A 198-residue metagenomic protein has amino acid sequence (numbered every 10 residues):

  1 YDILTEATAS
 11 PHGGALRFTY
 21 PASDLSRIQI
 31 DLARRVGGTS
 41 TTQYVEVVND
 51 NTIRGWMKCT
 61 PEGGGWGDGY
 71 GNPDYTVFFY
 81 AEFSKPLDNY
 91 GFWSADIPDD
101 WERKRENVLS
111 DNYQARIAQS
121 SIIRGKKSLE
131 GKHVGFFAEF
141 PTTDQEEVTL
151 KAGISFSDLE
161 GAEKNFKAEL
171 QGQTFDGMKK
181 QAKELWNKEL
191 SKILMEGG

Functional and structural regions predicted by a protein language model:
Y1-G198: Beta-sandwich/jelly-roll carbohydrate-recognition scaffolds of carbohydrate-active enzymes
